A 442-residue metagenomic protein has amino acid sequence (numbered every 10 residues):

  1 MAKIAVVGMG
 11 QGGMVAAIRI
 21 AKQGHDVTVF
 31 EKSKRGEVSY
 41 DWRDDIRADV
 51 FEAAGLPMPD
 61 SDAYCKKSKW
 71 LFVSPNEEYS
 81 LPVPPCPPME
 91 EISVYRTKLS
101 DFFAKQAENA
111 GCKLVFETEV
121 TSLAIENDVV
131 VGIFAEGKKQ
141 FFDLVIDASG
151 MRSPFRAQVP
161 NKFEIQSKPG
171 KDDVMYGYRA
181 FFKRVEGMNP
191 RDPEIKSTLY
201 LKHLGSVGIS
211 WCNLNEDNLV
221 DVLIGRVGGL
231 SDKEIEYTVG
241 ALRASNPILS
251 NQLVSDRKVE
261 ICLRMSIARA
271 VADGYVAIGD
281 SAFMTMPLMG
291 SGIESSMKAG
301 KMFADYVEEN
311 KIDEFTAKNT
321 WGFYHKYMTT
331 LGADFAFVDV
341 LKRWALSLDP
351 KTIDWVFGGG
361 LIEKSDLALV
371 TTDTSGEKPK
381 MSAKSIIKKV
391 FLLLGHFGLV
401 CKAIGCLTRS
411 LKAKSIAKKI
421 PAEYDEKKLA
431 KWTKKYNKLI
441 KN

Functional and structural regions predicted by a protein language model:
A5-M9, I18-Y40: Glycine-rich FAD pyrophosphate-binding loop
G13-M14: N-terminal Rossmann-fold NAD(P) dinucleotide-binding loop
V29, V145, I278: Generic enzyme active-site microenvironment
K34-P75: N-terminal FAD cofactor-binding segment of flavoenzymes
P85-K105, V227-E234: Short beta-strand to alpha-helix junction loop
Q106-P247, F283: Predominantly flavin-linked oxidoreductase catalytic cores and closely associated redox partners
V120, L230-W321, H325, T329-T330 (+1 more regions): FAD/FMN-dependent oxidoreductases across multiple families
E308-N442: C-terminal helical "tail/cap" subdomain of flavin- and related membrane-associated enzymes
